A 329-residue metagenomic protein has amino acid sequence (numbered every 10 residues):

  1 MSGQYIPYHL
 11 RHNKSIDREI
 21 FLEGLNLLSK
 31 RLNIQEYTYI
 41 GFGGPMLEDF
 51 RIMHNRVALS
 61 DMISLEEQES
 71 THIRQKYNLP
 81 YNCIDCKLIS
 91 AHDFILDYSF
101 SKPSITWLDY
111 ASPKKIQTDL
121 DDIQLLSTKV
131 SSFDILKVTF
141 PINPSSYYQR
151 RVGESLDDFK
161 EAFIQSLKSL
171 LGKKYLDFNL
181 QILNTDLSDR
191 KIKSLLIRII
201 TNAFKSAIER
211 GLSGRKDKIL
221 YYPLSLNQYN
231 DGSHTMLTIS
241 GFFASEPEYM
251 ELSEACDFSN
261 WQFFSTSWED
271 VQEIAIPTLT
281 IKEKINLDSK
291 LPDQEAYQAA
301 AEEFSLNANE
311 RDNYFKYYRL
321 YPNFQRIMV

Functional and structural regions predicted by a protein language model:
S2-S99, A255-D257, V271-K284, D288-D293 (+1 more regions): SAM cofactor-binding core of SAM-dependent methyltransferases, primarily the Rossmann-like beta-alpha-beta module
S2-Y8, L96, F100-P103, P113-V329: Class I S-adenosyl-L-methionine
I34-E36, D109, G211-G214: N-terminal start-of-chain detector that recognizes signal peptides and the immediate post-cleavage beginning
T38, S104-I105: Structural motif
G41, S64, W107, I135-F140: A structural signal for short, well-ordered beta-strand segments and their strand-loop junctions that often border
C83-C86, S104, A111: A generic, well-ordered mixed alpha/beta core segment in the N-terminal half of proteins
I89-H92, D109-A111, P141: Beta-hairpin (beta-strand-turn-beta-strand) motif
